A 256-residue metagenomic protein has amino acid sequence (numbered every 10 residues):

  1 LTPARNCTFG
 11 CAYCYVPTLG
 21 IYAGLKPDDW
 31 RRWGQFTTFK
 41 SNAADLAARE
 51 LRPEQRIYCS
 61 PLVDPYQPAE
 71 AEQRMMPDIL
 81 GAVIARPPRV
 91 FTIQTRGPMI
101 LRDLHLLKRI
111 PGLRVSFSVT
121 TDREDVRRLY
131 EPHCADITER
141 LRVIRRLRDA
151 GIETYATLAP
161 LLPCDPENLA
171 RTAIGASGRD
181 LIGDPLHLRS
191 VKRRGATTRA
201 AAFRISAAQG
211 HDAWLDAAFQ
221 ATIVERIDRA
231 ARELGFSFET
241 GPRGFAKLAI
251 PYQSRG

Functional and structural regions predicted by a protein language model:
L1-R114, T121-D125, I137, D149: Conserved Radical SAM active-site core
L46, M75-I79, D103, E139-I144 (+2 more regions): A general structural detector for well-ordered alpha-helical segments in enzyme core domains, enriched
I57, F91-I93, V115-F117, T154-L158 (+2 more regions): Hydrophobic faces of well-ordered beta-strands that scaffold small-molecule active sites in alpha/beta enzyme cores
L62-D64, R96-P98, S118-D122, A159-L161 (+2 more regions): Active-site beta-loop-alpha junctions enriched in small/polar residues
A82-R89, R142-T154, A218-T240: A structural motif corresponding to the C-terminal end of an alpha-helix and its immediate exit/capping segment
R109-V115, G175-D180: Glycine-enriched alpha-helix->loop->beta-strand junction motifs that scaffold or abut catalytic
H133, V143-P166, W214-D216: Conserved strand-turn element in the central/C-terminal portion of the radical SAM core barrel that lines
L162, P166-G256: Auxiliary Fe-S-binding modules of radical SAM enzymes
